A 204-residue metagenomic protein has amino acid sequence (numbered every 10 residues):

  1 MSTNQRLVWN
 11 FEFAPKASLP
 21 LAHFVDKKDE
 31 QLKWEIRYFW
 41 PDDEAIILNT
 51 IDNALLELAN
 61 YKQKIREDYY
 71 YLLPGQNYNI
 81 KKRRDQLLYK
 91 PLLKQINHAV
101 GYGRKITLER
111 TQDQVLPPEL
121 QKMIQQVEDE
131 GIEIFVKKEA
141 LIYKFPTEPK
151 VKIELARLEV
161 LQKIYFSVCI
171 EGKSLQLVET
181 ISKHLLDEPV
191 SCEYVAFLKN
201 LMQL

Functional and structural regions predicted by a protein language model:
S2-N10, H23-L32, Y38-K150: Charged surface patches that recognize polyanionic ligands
F13-P20: An N-terminus-focused feature that recognizes amino-terminal "leader" regions
R83, A156-V160: Short beta-strand micro-motifs enriched in acidic
V151-L155: Periodic aromatic/glycine/histidine/acidic cluster detector with a strong bias toward beta-strand repeat architectures
V160-L204: Mixed-charge, glycine-accented linear interaction segment located at domain edges/termini
